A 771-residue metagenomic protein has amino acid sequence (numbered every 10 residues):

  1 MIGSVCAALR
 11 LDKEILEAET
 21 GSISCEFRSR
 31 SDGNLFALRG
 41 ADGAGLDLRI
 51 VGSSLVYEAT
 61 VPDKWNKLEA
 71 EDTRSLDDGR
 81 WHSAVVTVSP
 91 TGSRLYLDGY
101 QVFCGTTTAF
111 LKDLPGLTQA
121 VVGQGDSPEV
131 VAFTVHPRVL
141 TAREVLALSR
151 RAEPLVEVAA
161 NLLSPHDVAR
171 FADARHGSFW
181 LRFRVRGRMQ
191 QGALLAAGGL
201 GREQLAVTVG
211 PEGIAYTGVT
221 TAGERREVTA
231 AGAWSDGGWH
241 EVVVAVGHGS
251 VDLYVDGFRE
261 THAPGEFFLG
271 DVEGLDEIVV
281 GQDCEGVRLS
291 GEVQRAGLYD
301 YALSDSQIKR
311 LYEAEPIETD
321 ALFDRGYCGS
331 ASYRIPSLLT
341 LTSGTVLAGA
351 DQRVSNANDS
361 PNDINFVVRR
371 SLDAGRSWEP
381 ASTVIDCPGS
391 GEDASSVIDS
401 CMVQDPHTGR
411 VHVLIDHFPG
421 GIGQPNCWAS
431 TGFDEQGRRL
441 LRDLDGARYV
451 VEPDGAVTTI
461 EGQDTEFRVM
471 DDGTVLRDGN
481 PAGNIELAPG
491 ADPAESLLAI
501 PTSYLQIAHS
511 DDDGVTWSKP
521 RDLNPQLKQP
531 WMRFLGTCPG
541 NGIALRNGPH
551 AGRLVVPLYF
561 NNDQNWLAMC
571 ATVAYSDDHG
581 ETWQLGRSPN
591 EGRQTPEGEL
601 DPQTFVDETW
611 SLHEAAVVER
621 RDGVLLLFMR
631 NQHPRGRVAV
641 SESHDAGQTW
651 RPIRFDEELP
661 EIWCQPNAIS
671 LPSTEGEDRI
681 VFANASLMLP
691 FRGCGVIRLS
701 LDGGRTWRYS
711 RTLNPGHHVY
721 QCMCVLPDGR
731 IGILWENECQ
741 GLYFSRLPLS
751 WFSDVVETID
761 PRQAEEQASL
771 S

Functional and structural regions predicted by a protein language model:
M1-K309, E313-E315: Extracellular glycan-associated modules
Y301, K309-S771: Asp-box/BNR beta-propeller blade signature and adjacent active/binding-site loops in extracellular glycan-interacting
